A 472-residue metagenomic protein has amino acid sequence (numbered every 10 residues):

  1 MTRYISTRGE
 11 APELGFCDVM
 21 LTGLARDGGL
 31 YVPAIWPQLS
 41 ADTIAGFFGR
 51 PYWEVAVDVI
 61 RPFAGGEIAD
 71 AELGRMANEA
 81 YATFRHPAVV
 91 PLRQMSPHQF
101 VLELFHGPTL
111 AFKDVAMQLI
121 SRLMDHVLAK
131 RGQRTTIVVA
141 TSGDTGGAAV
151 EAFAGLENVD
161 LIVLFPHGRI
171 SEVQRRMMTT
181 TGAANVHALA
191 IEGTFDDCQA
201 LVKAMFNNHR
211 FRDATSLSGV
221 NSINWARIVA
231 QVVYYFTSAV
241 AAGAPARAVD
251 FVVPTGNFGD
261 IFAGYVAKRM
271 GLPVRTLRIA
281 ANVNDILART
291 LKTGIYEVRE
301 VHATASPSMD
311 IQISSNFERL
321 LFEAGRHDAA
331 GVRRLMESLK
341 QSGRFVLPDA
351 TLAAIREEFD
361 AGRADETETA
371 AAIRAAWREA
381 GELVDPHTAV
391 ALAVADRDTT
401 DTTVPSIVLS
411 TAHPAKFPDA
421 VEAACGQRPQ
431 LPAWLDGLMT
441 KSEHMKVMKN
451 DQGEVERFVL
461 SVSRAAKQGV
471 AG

Functional and structural regions predicted by a protein language model:
M1-G472: PLP-dependent amino-acid enzyme catalytic core
